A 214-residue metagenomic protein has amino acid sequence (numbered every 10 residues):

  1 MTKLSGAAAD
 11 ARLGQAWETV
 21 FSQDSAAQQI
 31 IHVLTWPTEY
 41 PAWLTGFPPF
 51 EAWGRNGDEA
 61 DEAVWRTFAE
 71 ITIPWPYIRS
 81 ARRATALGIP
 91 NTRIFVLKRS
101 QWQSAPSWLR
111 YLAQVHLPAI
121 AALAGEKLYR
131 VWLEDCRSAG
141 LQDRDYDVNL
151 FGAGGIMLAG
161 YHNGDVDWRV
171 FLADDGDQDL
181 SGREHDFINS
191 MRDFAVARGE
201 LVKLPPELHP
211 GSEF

Functional and structural regions predicted by a protein language model:
M1-Q101: PLD-like (HKD) phosphodiesterase/transphosphatidyltransferase domain
S5, P106, G125, G199-E200: Intrinsically disordered, low-complexity coil/linker segments enriched for acidic/polar and small residues
E39-P41, S100-S104, M157-A159, V166-D167: Short catalytic/ligand-binding loop motif for oxyanion handling, primarily in non-cytosolic enzymes, centered on
E39-Y40, D135-Q142, D179-L180, H209: A short acidic, often aromatic-flanked loop/helix-cap motif at beta-alpha or helix-coil junctions that lines enzyme
A81, G88-I94, Q114-L117, R130 (+1 more regions): Extended, compositionally biased low-complexity polar/Lys-Gly-rich tracts and adjacent boundary/linker regions are
L97-R144: HKD-type phospholipase D/PLD-like phosphodiesterase module
L133-G176: HKD (HxKxxxxD) catalytic microenvironment of the phospholipase D
H162-F214: Signature of lipid phosphatidyltransferase scaffolds
